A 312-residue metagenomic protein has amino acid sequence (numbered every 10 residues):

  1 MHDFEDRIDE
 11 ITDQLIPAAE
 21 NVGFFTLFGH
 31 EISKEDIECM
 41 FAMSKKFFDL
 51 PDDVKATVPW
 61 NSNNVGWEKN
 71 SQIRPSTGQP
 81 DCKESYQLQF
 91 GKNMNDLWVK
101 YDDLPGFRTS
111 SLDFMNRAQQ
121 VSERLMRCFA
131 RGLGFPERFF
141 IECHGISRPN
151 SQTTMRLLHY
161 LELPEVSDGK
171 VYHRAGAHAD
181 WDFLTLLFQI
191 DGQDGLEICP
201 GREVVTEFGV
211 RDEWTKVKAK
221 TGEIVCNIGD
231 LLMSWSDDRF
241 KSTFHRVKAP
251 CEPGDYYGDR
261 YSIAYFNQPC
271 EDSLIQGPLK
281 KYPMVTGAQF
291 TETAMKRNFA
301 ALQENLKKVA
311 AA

Functional and structural regions predicted by a protein language model:
M1-A312: Peripheral, non-catalytic segments flanking oxidoreductase cores
